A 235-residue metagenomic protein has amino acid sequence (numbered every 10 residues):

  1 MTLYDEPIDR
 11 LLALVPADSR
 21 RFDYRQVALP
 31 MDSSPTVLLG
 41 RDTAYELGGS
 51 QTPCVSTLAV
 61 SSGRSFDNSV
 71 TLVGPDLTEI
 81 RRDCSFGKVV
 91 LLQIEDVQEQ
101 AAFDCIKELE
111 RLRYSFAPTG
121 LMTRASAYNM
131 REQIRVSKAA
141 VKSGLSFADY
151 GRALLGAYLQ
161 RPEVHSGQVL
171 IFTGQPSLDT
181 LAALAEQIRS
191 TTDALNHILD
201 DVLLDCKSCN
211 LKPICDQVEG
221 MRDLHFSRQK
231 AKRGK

Functional and structural regions predicted by a protein language model:
M1-G63: Charged, amphipathic alpha-helical stretches
L14-D18, L112, R161, K212: Surface-exposed polar/charged interaction patches
E46-G48, T52-S143: N-terminal accessory interaction module
V136-H197, K207: A broadly conserved sequence feature marking short terminus-proximal activation segments in nucleic acid-centric
Q175, F226-A231: A generic membrane alpha-helix/interface feature
L184-S227: Cysteine-cluster motifs in flexible loop/terminal segments that predominantly coordinate metals
N210-L211, A231-K235: N-terminal cysteine/histidine-rich coordination modules
